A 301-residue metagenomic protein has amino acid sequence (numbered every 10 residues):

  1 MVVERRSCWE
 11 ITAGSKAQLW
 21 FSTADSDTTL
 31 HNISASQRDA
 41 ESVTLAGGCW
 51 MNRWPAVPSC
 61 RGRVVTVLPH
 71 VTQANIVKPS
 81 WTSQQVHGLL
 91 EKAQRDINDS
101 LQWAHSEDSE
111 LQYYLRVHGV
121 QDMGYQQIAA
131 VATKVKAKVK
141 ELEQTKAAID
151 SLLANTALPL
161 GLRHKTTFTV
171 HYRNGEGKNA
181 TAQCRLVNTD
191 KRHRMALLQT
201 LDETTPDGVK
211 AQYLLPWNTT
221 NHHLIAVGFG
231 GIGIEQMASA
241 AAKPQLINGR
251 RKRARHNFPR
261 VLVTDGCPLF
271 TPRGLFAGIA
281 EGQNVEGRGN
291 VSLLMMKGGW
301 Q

Functional and structural regions predicted by a protein language model:
M1-N52, I97-S109: Protease-domain processing segments flanking chymotrypsin-fold serine proteases, especially trypsin-like
M1-W9, P244-L246, P259, V263-Q301: Long, low-complexity, intrinsically disordered N-terminal extensions of eukaryotic proteins, enriched
R5-S7, L68-H70, N188-D190, Q199-T204 (+5 more regions): A mature extracytoplasmic/lumenal domain signature
R5-W9, V170-G177, G228-I232, T271: Short acidic, glycine-rich loop/turn motifs
N32-V67, N179-R185, T264-P268, A277: A conserved glycine-rich beta-strand in the N-terminal activation segment of trypsin-fold
Q37, V43, G177-N179, R185-V187 (+2 more regions): Flexible, gly/ser-rich surface segments that form the specificity/activation loops bordering the active-site cleft
S59-V77, M123-A130, K134-H223, G233-E235: Conserved active-site neighborhood of the chymotrypsin/trypsin-like protease fold
V71-V170, F276-Q301: C-terminal cap/linker of serine protease catalytic domains
